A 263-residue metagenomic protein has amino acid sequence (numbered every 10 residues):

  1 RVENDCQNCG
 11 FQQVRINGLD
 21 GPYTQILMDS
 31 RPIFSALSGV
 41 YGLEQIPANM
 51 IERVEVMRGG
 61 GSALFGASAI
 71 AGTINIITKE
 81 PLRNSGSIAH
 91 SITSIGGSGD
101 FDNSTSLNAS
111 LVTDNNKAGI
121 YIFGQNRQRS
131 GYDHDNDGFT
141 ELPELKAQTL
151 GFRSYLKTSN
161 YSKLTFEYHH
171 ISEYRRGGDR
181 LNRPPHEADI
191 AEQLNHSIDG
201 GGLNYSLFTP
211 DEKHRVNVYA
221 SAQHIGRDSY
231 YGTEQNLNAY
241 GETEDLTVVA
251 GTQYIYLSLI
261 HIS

Functional and structural regions predicted by a protein language model:
R1-S35, E52-R53: Extracytoplasmic beta-strand/coil segments of soluble accessory domains associated with Gram-negative outer-membrane
Q7, L19-G21, R31, G59-G61 (+3 more regions): Solvent-exposed coil/turn segments that connect beta secondary-structure elements in extracytoplasmic/periplasmic
R15, R31-R58, K79: Short acidic/polar hinge/loop motifs at secondary-structure boundaries that mediate gating or recognition
S35-L37, M50-E52, A63-N75, K79-D135 (+2 more regions): Outer-membrane beta-barrel translocator/receptor signature
G59, A89-I95, F123-R127, H169-I171 (+1 more regions): Outer-membrane beta-barrel pore domains and translocons
T105-L111, F152-L156, L203-L207, A250-Y256: Residues on the lipid-exposed face of transmembrane beta-strands in outer-membrane beta-barrel proteins
R129-T149, Y155-K157, Y161-V216, A222-L246: Flexible loop and strand-edge segments within Gram-negative outer membrane beta-barrel domains
I260-I262: Conserved small/polar residues in nucleotide/adenosyl-binding loops
